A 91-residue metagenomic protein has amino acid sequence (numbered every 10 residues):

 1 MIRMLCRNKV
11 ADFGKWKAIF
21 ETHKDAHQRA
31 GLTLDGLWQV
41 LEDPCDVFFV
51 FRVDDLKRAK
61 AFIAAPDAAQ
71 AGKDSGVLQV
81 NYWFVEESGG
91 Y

Functional and structural regions predicted by a protein language model:
M1-Q70, D74-Y91: Short S/T/G/P-rich N-terminal loop/turn motif that feeds into the first structured element of a domain
